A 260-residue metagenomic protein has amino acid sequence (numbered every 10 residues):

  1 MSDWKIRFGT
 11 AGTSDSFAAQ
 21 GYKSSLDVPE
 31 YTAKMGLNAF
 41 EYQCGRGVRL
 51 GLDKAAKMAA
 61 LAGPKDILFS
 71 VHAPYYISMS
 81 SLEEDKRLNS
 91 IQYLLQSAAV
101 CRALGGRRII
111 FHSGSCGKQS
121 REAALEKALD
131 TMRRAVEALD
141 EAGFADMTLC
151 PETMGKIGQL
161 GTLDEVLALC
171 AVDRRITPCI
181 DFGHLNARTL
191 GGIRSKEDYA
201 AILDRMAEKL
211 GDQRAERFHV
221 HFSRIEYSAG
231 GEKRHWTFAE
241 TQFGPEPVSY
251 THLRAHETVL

Functional and structural regions predicted by a protein language model:
M1-A99: N-terminal pre-domain/capping segments
I6-G12, F40-Y42, F69-V71, I109-F111 (+3 more regions): Hydrophobic faces of well-ordered beta-strands that scaffold small-molecule active sites in alpha/beta enzyme cores
A11-D15, G45-G47, P74-Y76, G114-C116 (+3 more regions): Active-site beta-loop-alpha junctions enriched in small/polar residues
M58-K65, R121-R133, D164-C170, G231-S249: Short, electropositive alpha-helical surface patch
S80-I180, A187: Active-site acidic/histidine proton-transfer and metal-coordination neighborhood in alpha/beta enzyme cores
N186-D198, I202: A contiguous pocket-lining binding segment that forms or flanks enzyme active sites
D198-G230: Aromatic-lined glycan-binding groove of carbohydrate-active enzymes
H252-L260: Single conserved hydrophobic/aromatic residue that forms the stacking wall/gate of nucleotide- or nucleobase-binding
